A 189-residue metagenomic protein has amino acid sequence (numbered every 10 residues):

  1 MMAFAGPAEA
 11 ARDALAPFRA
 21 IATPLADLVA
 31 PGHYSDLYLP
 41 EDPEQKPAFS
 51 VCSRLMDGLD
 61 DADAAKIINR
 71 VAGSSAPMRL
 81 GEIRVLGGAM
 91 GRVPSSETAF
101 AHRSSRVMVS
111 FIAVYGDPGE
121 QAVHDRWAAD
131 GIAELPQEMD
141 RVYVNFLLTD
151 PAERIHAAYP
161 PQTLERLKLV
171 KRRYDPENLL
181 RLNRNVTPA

Functional and structural regions predicted by a protein language model:
M1-A189: Soluble FAD-dependent oxygen oxidases
